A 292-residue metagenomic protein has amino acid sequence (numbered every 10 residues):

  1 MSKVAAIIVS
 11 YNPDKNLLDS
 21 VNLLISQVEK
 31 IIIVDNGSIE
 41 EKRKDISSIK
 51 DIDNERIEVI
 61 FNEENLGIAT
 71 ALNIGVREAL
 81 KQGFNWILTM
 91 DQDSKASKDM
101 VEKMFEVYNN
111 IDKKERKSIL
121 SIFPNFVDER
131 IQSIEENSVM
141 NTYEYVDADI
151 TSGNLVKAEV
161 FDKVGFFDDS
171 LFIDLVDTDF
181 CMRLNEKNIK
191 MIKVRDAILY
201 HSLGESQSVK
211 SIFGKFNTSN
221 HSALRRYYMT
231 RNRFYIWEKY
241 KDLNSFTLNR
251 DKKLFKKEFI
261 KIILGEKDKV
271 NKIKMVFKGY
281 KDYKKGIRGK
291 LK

Functional and structural regions predicted by a protein language model:
I7-Q27: Short, well-formed alpha-helical segments that are part of the catalytic scaffolds of diverse glycosyltransferases
D35-I46, E64, S94-K95: A conserved acidic beta->alpha catalytic loop
E63-K81: Glycine-rich, basic loop-to-helix element that forms the pyrophosphate-binding segment of sugar-nucleotide handling
F84-K95: Short beta-strand-to-loop acidic/aromatic patch adjacent to the donor-nucleotide binding site
K98-I134: Conserved donor NDP-sugar-binding/catalytic core segment of glycosyltransferases
V139-V156, H221: A recurrent flexible, glycine/aromatic-enriched loop bordering the glycosyltransferase active site that acts as
V160, V164-G165, S170-L203: A short, conserved alpha-helix in the catalytic core of glycosyltransferases
E238-K292: Non-catalytic, C-terminal membrane-associated alpha-helical segments of glycosyltransferases
